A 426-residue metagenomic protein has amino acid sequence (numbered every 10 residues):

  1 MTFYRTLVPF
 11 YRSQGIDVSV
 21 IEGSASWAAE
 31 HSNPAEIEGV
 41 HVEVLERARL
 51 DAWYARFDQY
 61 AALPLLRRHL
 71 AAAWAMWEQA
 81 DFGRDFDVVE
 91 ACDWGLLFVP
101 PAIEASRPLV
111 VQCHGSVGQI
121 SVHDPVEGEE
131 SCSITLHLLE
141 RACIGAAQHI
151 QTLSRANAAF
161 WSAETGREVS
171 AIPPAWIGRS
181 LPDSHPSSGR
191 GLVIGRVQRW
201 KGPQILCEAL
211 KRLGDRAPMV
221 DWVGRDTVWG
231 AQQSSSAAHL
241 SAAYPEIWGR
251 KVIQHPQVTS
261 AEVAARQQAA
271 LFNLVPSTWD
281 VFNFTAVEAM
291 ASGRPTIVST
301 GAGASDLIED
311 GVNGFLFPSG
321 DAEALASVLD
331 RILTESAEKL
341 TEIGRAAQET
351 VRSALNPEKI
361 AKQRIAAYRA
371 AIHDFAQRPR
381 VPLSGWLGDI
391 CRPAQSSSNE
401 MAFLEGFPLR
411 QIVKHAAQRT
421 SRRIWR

Functional and structural regions predicted by a protein language model:
V117, E130-I150: Membrane-proximal helix-turn-helix segments that form the acceptor-binding/catalytic region of lipid-linked
Q151, D183-K201, C207-R212, D221-V223: Conserved donor-binding/catalytic core segment of Leloir-type glycosyltransferases
S234-A261: Nucleotide-activated donor-binding/catalytic signature segment of Leloir-type glycosyltransferases, i.e., the conserved
T278: Aromatic "clamp/platform" in nucleotide-sugar-dependent glycosyltransferases that forms part of the donor/acceptor
P295-V298: Short hydrophobic beta-strand element within catalytic cores of glycosyltransferases and related nucleotide-activated
D310-G311, F315-A322, R331-A337: Conserved acidic donor-binding segment of nucleotide-sugar-dependent glycosyltransferases
E338-A354, Q363-A366: A short, well-ordered alpha-helix in the C-terminal region of glycosyltransferases
S353, E358-R426: C-terminal amphipathic helix plus adjacent low-complexity, charged tail appended to glycosyltransferase catalytic
